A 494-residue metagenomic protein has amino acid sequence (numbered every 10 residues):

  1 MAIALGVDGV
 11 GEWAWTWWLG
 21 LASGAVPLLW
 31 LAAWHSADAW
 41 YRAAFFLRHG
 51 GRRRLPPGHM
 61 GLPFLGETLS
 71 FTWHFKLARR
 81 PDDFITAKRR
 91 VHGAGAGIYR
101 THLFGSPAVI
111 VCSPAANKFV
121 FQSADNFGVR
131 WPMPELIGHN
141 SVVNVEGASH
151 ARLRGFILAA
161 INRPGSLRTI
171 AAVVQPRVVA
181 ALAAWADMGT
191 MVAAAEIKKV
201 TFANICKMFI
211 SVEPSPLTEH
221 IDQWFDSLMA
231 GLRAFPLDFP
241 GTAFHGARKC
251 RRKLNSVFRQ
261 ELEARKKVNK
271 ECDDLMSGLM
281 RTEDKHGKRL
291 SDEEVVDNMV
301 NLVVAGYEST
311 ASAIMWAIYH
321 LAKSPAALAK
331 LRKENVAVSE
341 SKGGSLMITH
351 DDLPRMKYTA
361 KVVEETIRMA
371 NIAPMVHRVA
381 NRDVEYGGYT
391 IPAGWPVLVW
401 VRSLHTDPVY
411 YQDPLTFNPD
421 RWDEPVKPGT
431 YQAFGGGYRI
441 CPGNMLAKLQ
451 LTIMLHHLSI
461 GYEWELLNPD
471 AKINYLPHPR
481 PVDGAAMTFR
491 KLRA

Functional and structural regions predicted by a protein language model:
A2-H139, V143-R152, V173-A180, C250 (+1 more regions): N-terminal membrane-proximal hinge/A-helix region immediately C-terminal to the signal-anchor transmembrane segment
A2-L28, P56, V178, W224 (+6 more regions): Cytochrome P450 proximal C-terminal region
G9, F121, G128-I137, V145-S149 (+4 more regions): Cytochrome P450 heme-thiolate monooxygenase catalytic core
R52-P56, K76, N144, N162-T169 (+6 more regions): Conserved, non-catalytic sequence blocks in retroelement Pol enzymes and Pol-derived host proteins
F71-G95, S256, Q260, L346-G387 (+3 more regions): Conserved cytochrome P450 K-helix E-x-x-R motif and the immediately C-terminal K′/meander segment
S309-E334, N444-G461: Cytochrome P450 catalytic-core helices
V399-P425: Conserved cytochrome P450 K-helix/beta-meander segment immediately N-terminal to the heme-binding cysteine loop
